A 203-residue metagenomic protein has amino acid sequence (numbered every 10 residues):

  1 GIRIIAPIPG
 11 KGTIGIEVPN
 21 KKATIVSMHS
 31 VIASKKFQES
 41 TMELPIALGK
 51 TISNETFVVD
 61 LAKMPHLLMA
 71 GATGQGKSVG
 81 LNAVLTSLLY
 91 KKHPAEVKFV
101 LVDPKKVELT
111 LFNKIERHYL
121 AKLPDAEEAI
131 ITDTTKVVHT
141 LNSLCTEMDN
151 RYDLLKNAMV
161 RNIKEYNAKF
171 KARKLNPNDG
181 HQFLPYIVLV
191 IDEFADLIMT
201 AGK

Functional and structural regions predicted by a protein language model:
I2: Divalent-cation
A6-E17, I25, V31-V160, D179 (+1 more regions): P-loop NTPase catalytic phosphate-binding loop
V160-K171: Short glycine-rich substrate-engagement loop in P-loop NTPases that contacts/grips substrate
Y166, N178-D179: Charged, low-hydrophobicity low-complexity segments
